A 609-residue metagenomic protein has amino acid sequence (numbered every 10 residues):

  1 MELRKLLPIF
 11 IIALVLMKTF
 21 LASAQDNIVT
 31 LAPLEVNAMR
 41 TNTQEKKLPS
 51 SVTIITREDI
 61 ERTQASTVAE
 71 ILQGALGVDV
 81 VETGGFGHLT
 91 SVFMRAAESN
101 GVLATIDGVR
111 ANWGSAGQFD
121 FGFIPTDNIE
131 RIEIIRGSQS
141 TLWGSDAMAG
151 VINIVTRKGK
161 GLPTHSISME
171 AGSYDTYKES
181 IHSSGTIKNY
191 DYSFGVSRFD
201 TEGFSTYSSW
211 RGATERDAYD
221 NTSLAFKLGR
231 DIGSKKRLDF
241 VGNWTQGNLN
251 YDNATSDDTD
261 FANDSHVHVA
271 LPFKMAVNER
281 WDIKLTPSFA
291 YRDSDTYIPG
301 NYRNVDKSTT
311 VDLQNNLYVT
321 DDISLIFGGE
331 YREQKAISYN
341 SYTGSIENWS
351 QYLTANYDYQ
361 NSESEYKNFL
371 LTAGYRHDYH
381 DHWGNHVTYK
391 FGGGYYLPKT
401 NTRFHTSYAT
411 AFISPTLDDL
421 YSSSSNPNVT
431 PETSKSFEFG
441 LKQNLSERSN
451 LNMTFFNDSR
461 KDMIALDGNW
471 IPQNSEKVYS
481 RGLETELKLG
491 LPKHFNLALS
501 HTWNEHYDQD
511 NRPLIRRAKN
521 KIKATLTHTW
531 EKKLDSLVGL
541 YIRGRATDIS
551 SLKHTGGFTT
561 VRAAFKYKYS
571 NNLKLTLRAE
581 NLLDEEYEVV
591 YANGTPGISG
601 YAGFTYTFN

Functional and structural regions predicted by a protein language model:
A24-E61, S99: Short, acidic, small-residue-rich periplasmic hinge/interaction motif at the N-terminus of Gram-negative outer-membrane
V68-I71, H88-F93, D120-P125, I134 (+2 more regions): N-terminal periplasmic accessory domains that precede and gate Gram-negative outer-membrane beta-barrel machines
A69-V109, W113, E130: Extracytoplasmic beta-strand/coil segments of soluble accessory domains associated with Gram-negative outer-membrane
V109-R136: Short acidic/polar hinge/loop motifs at secondary-structure boundaries that mediate gating or recognition
T141, N153, K160-L162, E170 (+2 more regions): Periplasmic-side early beta-strands and strand-to-turn transitions of outer-membrane beta-barrels
G233, N278, T320-S324, Q334-A336 (+4 more regions): Structural signature of Gram-negative outer-membrane beta-barrels, strongest in the C-terminal barrel of TonB-dependent
S256-A276, N304, R403, S407-L491 (+3 more regions): Outer-membrane beta-barrel signature, preferentially recognizing the C-terminal barrel domain of Gram-negative
Y359-E365, F455-S459, N474-S550, K568 (+3 more regions): Gram-negative outer-membrane beta-barrel transporters
